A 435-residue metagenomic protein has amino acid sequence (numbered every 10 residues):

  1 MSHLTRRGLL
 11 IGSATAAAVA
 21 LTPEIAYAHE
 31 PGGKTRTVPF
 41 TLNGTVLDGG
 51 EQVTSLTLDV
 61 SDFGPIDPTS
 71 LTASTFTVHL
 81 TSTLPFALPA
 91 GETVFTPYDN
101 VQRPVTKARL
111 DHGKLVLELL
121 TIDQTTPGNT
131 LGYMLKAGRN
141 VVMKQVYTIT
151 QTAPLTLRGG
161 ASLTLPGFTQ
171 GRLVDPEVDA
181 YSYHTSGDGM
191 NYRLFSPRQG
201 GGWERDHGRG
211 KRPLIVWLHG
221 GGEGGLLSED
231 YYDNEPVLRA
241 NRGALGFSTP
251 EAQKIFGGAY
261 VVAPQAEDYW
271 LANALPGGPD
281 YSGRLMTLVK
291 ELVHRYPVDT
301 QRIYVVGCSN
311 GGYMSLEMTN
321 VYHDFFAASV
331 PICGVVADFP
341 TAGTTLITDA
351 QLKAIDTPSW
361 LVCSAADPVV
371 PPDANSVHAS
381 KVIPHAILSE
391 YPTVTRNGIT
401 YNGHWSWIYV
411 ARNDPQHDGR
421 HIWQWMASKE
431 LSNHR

Functional and structural regions predicted by a protein language model:
S2, G8-A28: N-terminal export signals
H29-T57, G64, A73, H79-R212 (+2 more regions): A domain-start/cap signature at the N-terminus of enzymes
L214, G221-S282: Active-site machinery of serine-nucleophile hydrolases
N273-Y304, C308: Gly/Ser-rich "nucleophile elbow"/oxyanion-hole loop immediately N-terminal to the catalytic nucleophile in hydrolases
Q301-T345: Primarily recognizes the serine-hydrolase "nucleophile elbow" in alpha/beta-hydrolase and SGNH/GDSL folds
I355, L361-C363: Short beta-strand/loop motif that positions the catalytic acidic residue of the alpha/beta-hydrolase fold
A366-V370: Acidic catalytic loop of the alpha/beta-hydrolase fold
A374-R435: C-terminal catalytic histidine-bearing segment of alpha/beta-hydrolase fold enzymes
